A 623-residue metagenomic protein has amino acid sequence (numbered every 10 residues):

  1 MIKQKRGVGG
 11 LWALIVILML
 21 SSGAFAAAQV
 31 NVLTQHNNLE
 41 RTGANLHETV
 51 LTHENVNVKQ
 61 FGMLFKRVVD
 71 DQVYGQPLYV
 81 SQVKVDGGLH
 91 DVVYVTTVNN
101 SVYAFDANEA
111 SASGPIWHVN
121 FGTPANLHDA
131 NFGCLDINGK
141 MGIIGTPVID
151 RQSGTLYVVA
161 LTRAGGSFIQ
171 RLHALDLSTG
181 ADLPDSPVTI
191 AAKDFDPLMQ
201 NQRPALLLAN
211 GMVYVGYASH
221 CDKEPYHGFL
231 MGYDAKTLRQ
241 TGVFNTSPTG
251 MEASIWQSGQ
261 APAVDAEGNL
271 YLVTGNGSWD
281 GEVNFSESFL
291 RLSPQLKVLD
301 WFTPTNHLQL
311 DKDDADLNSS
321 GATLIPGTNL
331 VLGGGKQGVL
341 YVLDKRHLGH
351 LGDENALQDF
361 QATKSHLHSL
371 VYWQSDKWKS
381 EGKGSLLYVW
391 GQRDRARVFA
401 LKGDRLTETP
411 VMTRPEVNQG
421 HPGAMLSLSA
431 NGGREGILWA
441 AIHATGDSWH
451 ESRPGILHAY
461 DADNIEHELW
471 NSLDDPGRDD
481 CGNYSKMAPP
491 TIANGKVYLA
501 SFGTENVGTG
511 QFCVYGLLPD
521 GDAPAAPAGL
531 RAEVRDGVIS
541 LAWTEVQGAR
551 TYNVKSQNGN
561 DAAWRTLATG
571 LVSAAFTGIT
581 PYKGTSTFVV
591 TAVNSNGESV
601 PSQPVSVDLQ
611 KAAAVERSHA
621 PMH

Functional and structural regions predicted by a protein language model:
M1-V8: N-terminal secretory signal peptides that target proteins for export/translocation
W12-G23: Bacterial N-terminal signal peptides
Q29-S293, V298-G349, H366-Q374, L386-F399 (+5 more regions): Mobile, glycine-rich extracellular loop/lid and propeptide segments that shape or gate substrate/ligand access
G114, H467, N560-A568: Surface-exposed loop/edge segments in extracytoplasmic proteins
D520-G548, N596-H623: Pro/Thr/Ser/Gly-rich low-complexity, intrinsically disordered linker/stalk tracts
G548-T566: Extracellular low-complexity, O-glycosylation-prone stalks/linkers
L571-T577: Short S/T/G- and acidic-enriched coil/turn segments that sit immediately N-terminal to beta-strands in beta-sandwich
G578-G597: Beta-strand-rich modules
